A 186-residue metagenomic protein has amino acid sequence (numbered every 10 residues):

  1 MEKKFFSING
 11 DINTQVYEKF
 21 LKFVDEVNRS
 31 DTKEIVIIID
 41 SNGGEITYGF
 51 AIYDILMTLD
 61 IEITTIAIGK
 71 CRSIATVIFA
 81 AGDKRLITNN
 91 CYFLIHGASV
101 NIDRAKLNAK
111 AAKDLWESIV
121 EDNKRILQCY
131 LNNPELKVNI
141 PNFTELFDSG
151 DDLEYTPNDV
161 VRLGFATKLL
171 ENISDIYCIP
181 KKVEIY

Functional and structural regions predicted by a protein language model:
M1-Y186: N-terminal organellar transit peptides
